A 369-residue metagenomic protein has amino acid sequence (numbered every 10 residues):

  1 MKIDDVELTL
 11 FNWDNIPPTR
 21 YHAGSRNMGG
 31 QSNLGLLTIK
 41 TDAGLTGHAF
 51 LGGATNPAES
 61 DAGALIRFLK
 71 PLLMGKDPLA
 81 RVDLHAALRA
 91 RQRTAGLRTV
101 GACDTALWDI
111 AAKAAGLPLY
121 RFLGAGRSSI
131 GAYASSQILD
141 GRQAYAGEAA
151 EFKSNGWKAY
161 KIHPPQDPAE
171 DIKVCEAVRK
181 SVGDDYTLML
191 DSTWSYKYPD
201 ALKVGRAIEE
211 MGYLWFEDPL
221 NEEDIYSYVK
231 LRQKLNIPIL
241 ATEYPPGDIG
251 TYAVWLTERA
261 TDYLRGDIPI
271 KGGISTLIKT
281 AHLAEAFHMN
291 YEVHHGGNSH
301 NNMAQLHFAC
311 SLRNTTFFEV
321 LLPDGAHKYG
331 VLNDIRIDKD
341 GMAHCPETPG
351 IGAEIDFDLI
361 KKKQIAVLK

Functional and structural regions predicted by a protein language model:
K2-D4, L8-P18, G29, L34 (+4 more regions): Flexible C-terminal active-site loop/helix
I3, G44, L69, C103 (+8 more regions): Conserved, mostly hydrophobic/aromatic
K40-A114: Metal- or metallocofactor-binding catalytic centers and their adjacent structured scaffolds across diverse enzyme
A49, A132-S135, Y160-I162, Y186-S192 (+5 more regions): Hydrophobic faces of well-ordered beta-strands that scaffold small-molecule active sites in alpha/beta enzyme cores
V100, H163-D167, T193-W194, E217-L220 (+4 more regions): Glycine- and other small-residue-rich loops at beta-strand/loop junctions that grip anionic moieties
D104-L139: Glycine-rich, aromatic-flanked loop segments that form ligand/cofactor-binding clefts across common enzyme folds
A125-L235: Metal-dependent enolase-superfamily TIM-barrel catalytic cores that perform enediolate-based chemistry
R206, G212, E223-M342: Shared catalytic-loop signature of beta/alpha-barrel
